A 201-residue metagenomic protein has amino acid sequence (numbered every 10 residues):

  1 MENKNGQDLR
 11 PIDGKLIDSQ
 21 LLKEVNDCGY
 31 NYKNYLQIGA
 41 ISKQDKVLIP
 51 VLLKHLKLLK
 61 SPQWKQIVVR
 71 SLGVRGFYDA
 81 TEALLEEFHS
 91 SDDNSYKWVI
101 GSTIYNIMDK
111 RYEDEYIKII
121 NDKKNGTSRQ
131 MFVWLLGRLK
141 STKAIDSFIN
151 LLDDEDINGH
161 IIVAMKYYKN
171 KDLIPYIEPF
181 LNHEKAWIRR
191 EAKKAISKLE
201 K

Functional and structural regions predicted by a protein language model:
E2-P11, K23-Q44, K54-L58, Q63-F77 (+7 more regions): Structural detector for internal amphipathic alpha-helices that build alpha-solenoid repeat scaffolds
L16-D18, K46-L52, K110-Y116, S141-K143: Repeat-mediated protein-protein interaction surfaces in helical alpha-solenoids
L21, V51-H55, A83-E86, E115-I120 (+2 more regions): Buried hydrophobic core positions in alpha-solenoid tandem helical repeats
L56-K60, S91-D92, I120-K124, D153 (+1 more regions): Structural signature of alpha-solenoid helical repeat scaffolds
